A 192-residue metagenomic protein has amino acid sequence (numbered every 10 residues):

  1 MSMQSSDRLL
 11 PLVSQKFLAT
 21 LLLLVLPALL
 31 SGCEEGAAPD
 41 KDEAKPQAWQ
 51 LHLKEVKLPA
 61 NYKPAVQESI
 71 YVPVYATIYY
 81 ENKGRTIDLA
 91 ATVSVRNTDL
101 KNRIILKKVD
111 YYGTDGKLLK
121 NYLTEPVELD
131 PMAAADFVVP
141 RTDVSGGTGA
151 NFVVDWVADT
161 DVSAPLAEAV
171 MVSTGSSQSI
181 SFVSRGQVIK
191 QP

Functional and structural regions predicted by a protein language model:
M1-Q15: N-terminal secretory signal peptides that target proteins for export/translocation
A28-G32: C-terminal motif of bacterial Sec signal peptides marking the signal peptidase cleavage site
E34-A37: Bacterial signal peptide processing site
K41-P64: Post-signal peptide N-terminal segment of mature Sec-exported envelope proteins
D42-W49, D143-P192: Terminal connector regions
T86-T92: Short, solvent-exposed loop/turn segments enriched in Ser/Thr/Gly
V95-N102: Asparagine-centered strand-capping/turn motif at beta-strand->loop junctions
T114-N151: Intrinsically disordered, low-complexity Pro/Gly/Ser/Thr-rich segments with frequent PxxP/GP/PP motifs and embedded
